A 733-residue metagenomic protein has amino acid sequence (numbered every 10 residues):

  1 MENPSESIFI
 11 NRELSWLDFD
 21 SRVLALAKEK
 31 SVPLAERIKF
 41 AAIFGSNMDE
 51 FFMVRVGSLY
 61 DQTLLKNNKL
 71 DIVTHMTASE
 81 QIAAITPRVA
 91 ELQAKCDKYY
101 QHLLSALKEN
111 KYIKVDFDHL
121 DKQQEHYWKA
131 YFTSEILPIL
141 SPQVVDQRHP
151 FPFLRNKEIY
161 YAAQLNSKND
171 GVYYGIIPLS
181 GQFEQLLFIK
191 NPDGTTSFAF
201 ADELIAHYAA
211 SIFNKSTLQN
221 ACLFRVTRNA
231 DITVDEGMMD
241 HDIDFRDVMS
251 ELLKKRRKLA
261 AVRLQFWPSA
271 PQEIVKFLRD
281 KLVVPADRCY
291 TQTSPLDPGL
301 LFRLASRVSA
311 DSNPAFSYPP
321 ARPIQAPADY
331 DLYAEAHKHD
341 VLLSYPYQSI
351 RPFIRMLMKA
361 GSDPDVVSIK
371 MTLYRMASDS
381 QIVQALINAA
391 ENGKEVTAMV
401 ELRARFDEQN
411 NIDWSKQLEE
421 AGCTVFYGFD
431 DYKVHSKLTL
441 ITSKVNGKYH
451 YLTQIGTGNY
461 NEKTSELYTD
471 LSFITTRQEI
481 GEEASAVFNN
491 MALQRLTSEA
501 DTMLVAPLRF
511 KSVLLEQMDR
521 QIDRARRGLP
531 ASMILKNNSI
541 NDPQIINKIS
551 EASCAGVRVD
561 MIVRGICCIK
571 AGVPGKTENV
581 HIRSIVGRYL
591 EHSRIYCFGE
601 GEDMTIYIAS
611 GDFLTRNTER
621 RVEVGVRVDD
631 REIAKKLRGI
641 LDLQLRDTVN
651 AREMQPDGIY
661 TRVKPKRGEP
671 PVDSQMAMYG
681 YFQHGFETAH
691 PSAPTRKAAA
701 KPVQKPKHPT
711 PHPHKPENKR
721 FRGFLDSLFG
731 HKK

Functional and structural regions predicted by a protein language model:
M1-M533, D542, E551, A555 (+1 more regions): N-terminal localization/anchoring segments of enzymes in phospholipid and broader phosphate metabolism
R558-I562: Hydrophobic alpha/beta core scaffold segments
